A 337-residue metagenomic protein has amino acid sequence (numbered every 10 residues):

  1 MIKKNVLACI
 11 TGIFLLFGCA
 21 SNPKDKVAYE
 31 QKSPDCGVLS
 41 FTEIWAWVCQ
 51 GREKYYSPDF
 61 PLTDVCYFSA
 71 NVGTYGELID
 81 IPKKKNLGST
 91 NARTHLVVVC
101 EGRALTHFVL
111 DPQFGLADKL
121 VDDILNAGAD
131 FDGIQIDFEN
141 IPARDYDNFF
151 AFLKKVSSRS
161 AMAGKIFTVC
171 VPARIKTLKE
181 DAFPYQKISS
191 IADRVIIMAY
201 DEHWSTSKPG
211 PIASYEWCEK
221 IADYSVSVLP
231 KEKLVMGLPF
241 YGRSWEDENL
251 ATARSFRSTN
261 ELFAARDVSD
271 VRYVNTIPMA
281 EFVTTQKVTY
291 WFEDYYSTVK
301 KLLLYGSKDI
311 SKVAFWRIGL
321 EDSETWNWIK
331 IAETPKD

Functional and structural regions predicted by a protein language model:
M1-L7: Bacterial N-terminal signal peptides that target proteins for export
C9-L16: Bacterial N-terminal signal peptides
P23-C36: Short, low-complexity, disordered segments immediately C-terminal to signal peptides in bacterial exported proteins
D35-G51, S57-L62, C66-Y215: Chitinase-like catalytic core of GlcNAc-active glycosidases
E77-T90, S207-L234, P239, A264-V271: Glycoside hydrolase catalytic-domain groove-lining segments
L238-L304, E333-D337: Glycan-binding loop/region signatures in secreted carbohydrate-active enzymes
K301-L303, K308, K312-D337: Acidic/aromatic/glycine-rich contiguous surface patches that form carbohydrate-binding/processing clefts and analogous
